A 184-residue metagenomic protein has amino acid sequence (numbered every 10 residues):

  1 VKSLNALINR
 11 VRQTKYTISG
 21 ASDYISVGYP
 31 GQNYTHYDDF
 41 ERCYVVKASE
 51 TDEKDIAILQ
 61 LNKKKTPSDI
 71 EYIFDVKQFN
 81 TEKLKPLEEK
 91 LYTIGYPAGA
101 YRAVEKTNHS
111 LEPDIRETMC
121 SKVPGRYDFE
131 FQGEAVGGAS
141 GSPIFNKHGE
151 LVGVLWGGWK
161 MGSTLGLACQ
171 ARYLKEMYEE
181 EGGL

Functional and structural regions predicted by a protein language model:
V1, G166-Y173: Helix N-cap / beta->alpha transition motif
V1-V123, N146-K147, W156: Serine endopeptidase catalytic core focused on the charge-relay Asp
K54, T164-L165: Repetitive beta-architecture junctions, highlighting loop-to-beta-strand starts across blade-like repeats
A57, K175-L184: PDZ/PDZ-like groove recognition
T66, L174-K175: A generic structural signal for short hydrophobic patches within well-formed alpha-helices
D128-Q132: Short, basic/aromatic recognition patches
G133-L155: Catalytic nucleophile loop of clan PA
W159-K160: A short acidic/small-residue loop/turn micro-motif
